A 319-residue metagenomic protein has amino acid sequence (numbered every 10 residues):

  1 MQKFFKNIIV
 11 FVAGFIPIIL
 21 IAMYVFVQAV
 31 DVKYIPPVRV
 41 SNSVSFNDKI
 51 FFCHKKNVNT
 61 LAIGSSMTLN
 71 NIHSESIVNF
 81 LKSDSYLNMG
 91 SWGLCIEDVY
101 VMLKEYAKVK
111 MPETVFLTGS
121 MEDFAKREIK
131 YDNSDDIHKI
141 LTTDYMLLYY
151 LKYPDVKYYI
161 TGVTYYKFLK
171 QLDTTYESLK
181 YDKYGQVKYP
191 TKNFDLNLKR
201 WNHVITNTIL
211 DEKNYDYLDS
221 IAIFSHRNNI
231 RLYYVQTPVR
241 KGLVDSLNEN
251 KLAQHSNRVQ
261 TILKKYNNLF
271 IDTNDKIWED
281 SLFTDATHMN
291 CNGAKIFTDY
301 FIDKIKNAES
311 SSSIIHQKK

Functional and structural regions predicted by a protein language model:
M1-I18: N-terminal Sec-pathway targeting helices
I18, A22-S83, L87, C95-E105: Membrane/wall-proximal cationic-aromatic binding patches
I63, M67-Y149: Membrane-embedded segments
I72, S76, D98-V101, Y145-L148 (+8 more regions): Extracytoplasmic/secreted proteins, especially bacterial periplasmic and envelope-associated proteins
L81, R227-N228, Y266: Helix C-cap/helix->beta junction micro-motif
G119, E128-R231, I315-K319: Secreted/periplasmic serine-hydrolase-like ester/acetyl group-modifying domain
Q236-T287: Extended hydrophobic/aromatic segments used for targeting, binding, or gating
D285-K319: Histidine-centered active-site loop/cap adjacent to the catalytic His in serine esterases/O-acetyl transfer systems
